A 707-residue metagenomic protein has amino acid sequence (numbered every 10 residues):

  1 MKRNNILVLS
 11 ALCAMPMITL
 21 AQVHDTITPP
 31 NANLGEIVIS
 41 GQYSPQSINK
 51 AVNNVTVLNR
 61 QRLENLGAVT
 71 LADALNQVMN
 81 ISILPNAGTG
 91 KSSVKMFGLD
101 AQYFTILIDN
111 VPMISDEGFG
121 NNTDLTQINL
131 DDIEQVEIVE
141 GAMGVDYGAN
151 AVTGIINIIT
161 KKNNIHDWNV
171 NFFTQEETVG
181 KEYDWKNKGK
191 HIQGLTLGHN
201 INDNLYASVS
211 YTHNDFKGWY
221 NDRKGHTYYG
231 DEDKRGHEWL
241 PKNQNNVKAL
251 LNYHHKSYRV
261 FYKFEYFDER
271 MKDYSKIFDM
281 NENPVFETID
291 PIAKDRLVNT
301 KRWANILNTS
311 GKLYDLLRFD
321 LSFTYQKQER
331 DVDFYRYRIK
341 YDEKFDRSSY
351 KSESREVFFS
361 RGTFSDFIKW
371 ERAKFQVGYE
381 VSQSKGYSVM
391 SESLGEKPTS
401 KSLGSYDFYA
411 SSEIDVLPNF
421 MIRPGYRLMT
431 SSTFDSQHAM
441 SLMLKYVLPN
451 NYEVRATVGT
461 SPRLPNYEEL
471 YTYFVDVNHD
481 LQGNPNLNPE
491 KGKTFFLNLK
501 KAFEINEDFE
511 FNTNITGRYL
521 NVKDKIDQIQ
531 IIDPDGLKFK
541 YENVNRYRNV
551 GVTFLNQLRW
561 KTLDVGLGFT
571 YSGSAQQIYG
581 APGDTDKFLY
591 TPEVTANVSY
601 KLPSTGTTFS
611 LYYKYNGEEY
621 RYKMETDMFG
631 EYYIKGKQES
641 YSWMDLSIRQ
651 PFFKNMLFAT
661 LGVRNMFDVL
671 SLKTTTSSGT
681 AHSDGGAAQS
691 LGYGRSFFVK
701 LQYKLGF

Functional and structural regions predicted by a protein language model:
Q22-E64, A101: Short, acidic, small-residue-rich periplasmic hinge/interaction motif at the N-terminus of Gram-negative outer-membrane
V23-H24, F216-K248, N252-K312, K327-S354: Flexible loop and strand-edge segments within Gram-negative outer membrane beta-barrel domains
V55, A72-P112: Extracytoplasmic beta-strand/coil segments of soluble accessory domains associated with Gram-negative outer-membrane
P112-E140, L195: Short acidic/polar hinge/loop motifs at secondary-structure boundaries that mediate gating or recognition
Q127-N171: A beta-strand signature from Gram-negative outer-membrane beta-barrel systems, especially the internal plug domain
F216-K217, K523, P603, Y615-M624 (+1 more regions): C-terminal beta-signal and adjacent terminal beta-strands/loops of Gram-negative outer-membrane beta-barrel proteins
P291-N308, K312, V447, N451-E453 (+6 more regions): Outer-membrane beta-barrel signature, preferentially recognizing the C-terminal barrel domain of Gram-negative
D415, N512-V522, E542-E625, Q702-K704: Gram-negative outer-membrane beta-barrel transporters
